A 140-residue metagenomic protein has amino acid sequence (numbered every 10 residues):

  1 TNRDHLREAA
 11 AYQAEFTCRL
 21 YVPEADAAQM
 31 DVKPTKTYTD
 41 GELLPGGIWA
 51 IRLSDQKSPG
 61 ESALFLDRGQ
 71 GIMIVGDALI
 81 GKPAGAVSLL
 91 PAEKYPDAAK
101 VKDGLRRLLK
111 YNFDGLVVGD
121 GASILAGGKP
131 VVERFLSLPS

Functional and structural regions predicted by a protein language model:
T1-H5: Metallo-beta-lactamase
R7, A28-Q29, I124-L125: Short secondary-structure capping/turn micro-motifs that flank functional sites
A10-G60, R68-G69, P96-L109: Metallo-beta-lactamase
W49, D55-P139: Metallo-beta-lactamase
